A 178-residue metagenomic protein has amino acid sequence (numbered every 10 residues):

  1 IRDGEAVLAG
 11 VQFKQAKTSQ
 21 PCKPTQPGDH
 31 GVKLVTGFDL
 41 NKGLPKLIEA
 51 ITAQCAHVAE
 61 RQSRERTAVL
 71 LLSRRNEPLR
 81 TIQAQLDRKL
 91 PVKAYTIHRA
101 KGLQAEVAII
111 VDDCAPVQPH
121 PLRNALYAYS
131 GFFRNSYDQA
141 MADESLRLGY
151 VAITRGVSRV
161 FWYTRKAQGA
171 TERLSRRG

Functional and structural regions predicted by a protein language model:
I1, L79-T81, L103-Q104, V117-L122 (+1 more regions): Switch/connector loops and helix/strand junctions flanking conserved nucleotide-binding motifs in nucleotide-processing
I1-D29: Conserved coupling/interface region of RecA-like P-loop/ASCE motor cores
I1-G4, L47, I51, S145 (+1 more regions): Structural preference for long, well-ordered alpha-helical segments in enzyme cores
A9-K14, Q54, V58, G178: Helicase-associated low-complexity regulatory tails and linkers flanking the ATPase motor
D29-H30, L90, Q104-V107, G156-R159: Short glycine-/polar-rich loops that comprise or flank the Walker A/P-loop and associated switch/sensor motifs
T36-V117: Conserved helicase/translocase motor-coupling segment
Q118-G178: C-terminal accessory regions
